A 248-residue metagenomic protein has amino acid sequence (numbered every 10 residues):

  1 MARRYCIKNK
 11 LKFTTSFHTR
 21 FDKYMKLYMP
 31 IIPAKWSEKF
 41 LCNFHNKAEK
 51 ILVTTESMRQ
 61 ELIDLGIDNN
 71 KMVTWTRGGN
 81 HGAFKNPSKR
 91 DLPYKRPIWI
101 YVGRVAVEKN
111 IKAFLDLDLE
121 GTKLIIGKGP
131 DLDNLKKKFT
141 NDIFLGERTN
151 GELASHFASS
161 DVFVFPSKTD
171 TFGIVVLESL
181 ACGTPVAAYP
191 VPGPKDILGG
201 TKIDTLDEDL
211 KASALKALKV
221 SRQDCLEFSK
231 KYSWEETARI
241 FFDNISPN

Functional and structural regions predicted by a protein language model:
K12-T14, K23-N43: Nucleotide-sugar donor phosphate/pyrophosphate-binding loop at the beta->alpha transition of glycosyltransferases
E38-P87: Donor nucleotide-sugar binding/catalytic pocket of nucleotide-sugar-dependent glycosyltransferases
H45, E147, S155-S160, F241: Short alpha-helical donor nucleotide-sugar binding micro-motif in glycosyltransferases
D91-L124: Conserved donor-binding/catalytic core segment of Leloir-type glycosyltransferases
L132-E152: Nucleotide-activated donor-binding/catalytic signature segment of Leloir-type glycosyltransferases, i.e., the conserved
K168: Aromatic "clamp/platform" in nucleotide-sugar-dependent glycosyltransferases that forms part of the donor/acceptor
A181, P185-A188: Short hydrophobic beta-strand element within catalytic cores of glycosyltransferases and related nucleotide-activated
L218-P247: A charged, aromatic-enriched C-terminal amphipathic alpha-helix characteristic of glycosyltransferases across folds
